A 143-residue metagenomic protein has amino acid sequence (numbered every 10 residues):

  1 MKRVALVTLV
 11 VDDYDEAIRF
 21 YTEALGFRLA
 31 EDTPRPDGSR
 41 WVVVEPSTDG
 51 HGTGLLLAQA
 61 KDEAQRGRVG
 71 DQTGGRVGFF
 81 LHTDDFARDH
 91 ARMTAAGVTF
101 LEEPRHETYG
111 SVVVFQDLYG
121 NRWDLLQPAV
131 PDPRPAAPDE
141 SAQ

Functional and structural regions predicted by a protein language model:
M1-L6, R28-H82, R88-L118, L126-Q143: Vicinal oxygen chelate
T8, T22, T83: Ser/Thr-centric signal marking residues that sit in or immediately flank functional binding/regulatory motifs
V11-Y14, R35-D37: Conserved beta-strand-loop-alpha-helix junction that forms the acyl-donor binding cleft
D13, D117-G120: Conserved phosphate-binding and hydrolysis motifs of nucleotide-dependent enzymes
D13-Y14, D84-F86: Helix N-cap motif at beta-to-alpha junctions
A17-T22, M93, G120: Conserved active-site tyrosine of GNAT-family acetyltransferases
